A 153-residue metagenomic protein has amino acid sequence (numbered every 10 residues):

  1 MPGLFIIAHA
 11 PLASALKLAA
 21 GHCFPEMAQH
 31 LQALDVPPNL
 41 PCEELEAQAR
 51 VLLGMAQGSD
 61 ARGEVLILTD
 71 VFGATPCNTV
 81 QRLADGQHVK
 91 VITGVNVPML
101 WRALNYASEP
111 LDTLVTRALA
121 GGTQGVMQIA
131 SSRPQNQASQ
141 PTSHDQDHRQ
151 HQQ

Functional and structural regions predicted by a protein language model:
M1-Q153: N-terminal loops that bind phosphate or other acidic moieties and the adjacent beta-alpha structural core
